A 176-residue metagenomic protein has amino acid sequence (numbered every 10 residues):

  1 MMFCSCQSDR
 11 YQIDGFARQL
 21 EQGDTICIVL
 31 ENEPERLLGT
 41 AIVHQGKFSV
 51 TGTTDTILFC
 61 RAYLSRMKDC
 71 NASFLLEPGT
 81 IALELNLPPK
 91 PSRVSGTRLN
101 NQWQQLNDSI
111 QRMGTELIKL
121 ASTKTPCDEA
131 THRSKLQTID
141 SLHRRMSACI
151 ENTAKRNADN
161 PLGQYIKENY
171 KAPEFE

Functional and structural regions predicted by a protein language model:
M1-C4: Sec-dependent bacterial lipoprotein signal peptides
C6-E151: A non-transmembrane, solvent-exposed segment enriched in polar/low-complexity residues
D159-A172: Amphipathic alpha-helical repeat scaffolds of TPR domains
